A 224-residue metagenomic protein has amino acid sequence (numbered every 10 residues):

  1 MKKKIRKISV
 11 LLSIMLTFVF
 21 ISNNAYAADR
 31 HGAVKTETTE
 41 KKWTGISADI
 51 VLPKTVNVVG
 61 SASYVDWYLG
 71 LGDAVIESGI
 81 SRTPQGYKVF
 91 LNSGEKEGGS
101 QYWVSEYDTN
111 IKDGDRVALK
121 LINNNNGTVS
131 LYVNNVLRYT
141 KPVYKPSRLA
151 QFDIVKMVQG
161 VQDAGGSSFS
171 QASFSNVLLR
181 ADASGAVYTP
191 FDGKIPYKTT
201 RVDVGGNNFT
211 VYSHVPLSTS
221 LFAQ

Functional and structural regions predicted by a protein language model:
M1-A27: Sec-dependent N-terminal signal peptides of Gram-positive bacterial secreted proteins and lipoproteins
Y26-Q224: Exposed, interaction-prone regions of secreted/extracellular proteins
